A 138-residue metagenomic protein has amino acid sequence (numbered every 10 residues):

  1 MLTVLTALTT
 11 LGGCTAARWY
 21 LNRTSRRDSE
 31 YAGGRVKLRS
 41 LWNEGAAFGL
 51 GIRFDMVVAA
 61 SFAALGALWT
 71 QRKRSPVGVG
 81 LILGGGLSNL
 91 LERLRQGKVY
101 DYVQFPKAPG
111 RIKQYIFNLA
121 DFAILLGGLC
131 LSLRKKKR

Functional and structural regions predicted by a protein language model:
M1-R138: Alpha-helical transmembrane bundles and membrane-interface segments of multipass inner-membrane proteins
